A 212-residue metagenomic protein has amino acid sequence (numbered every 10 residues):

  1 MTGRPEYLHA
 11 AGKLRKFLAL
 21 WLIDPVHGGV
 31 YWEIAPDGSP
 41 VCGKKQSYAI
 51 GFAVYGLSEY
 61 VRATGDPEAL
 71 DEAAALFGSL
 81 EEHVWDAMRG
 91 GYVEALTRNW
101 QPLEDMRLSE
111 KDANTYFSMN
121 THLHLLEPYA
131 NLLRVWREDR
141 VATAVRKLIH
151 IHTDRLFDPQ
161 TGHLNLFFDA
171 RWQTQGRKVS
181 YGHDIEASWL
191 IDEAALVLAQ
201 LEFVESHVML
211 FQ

Functional and structural regions predicted by a protein language model:
M1-Q212: Glycan-recognition and catalytic cores of secretory/periplasmic carbohydrate-active enzymes
